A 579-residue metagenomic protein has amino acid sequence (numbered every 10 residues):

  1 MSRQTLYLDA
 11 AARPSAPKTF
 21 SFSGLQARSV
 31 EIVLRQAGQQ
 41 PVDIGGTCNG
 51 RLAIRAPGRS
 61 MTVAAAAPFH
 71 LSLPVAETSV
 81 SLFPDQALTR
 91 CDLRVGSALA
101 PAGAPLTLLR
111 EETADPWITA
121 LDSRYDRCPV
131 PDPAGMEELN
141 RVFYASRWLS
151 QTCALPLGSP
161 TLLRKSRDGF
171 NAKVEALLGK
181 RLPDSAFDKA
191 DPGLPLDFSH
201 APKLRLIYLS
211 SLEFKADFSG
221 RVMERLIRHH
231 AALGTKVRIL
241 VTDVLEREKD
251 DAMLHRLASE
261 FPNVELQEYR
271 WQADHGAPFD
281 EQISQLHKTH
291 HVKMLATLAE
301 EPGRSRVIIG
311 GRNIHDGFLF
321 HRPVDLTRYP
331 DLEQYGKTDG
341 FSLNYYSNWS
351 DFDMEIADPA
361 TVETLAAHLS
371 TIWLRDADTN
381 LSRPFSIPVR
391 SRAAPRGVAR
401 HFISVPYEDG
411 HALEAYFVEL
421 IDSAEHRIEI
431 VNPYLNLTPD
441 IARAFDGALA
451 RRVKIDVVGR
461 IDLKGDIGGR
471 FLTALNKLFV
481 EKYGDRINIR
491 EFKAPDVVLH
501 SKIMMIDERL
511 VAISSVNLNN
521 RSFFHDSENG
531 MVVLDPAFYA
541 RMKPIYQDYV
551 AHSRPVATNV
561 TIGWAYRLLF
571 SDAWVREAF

Functional and structural regions predicted by a protein language model:
S2-G46, G50, F69-L71: Extracellular ectodomain segments of secreted/surface proteins
C48-I54, G58-S60: Short, solvent-exposed loop/linker segments at beta-strand-coil boundaries, enriched for Pro/Gly and Ser/Thr
S72-Q86: Short, hydrophobic beta-strand segments
V80, T89-S97: A short beta-strand micro-motif common to beta-rich folds, especially ectodomain repeats
A100-E111: Edge beta-strands of extracellular beta-sandwich domains
E112-L206, E213-D422, V431, V458-R509 (+1 more regions): HKD-type phospholipase D/PLD-like phosphodiesterase module
E414-R427, A442-A450: Acidic, glycine-rich loop-and-beta core segments that form the ion-binding/anion-interacting portion of active sites
P495-F579: Long, C-terminal catalytic modules of enzymes
